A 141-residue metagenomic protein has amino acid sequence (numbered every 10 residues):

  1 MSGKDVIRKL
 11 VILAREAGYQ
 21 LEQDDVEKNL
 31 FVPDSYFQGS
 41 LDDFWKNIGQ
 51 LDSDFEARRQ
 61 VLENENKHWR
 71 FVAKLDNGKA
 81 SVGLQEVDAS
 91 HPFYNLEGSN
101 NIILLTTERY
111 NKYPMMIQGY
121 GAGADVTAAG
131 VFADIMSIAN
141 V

Functional and structural regions predicted by a protein language model:
M1-N95: Substrate-binding/catalytic subdomain of NAD(P)-dependent oxidoreductase enzymes
K74-V141: Catalytic, metal-anchored helix/loop core of enzyme active sites in primary metabolism
